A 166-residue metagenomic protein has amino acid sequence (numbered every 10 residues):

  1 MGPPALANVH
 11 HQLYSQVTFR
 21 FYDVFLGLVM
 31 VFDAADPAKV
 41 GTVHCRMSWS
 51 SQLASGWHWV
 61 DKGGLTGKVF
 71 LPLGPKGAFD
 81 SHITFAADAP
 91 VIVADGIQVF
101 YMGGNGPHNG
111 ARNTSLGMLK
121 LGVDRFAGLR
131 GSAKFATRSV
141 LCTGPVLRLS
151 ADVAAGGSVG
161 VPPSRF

Functional and structural regions predicted by a protein language model:
M1-F166: Carbohydrate-active catalytic/glycan-binding domains of CAZyme proteins, especially the secreted or lumenal ectodomains
